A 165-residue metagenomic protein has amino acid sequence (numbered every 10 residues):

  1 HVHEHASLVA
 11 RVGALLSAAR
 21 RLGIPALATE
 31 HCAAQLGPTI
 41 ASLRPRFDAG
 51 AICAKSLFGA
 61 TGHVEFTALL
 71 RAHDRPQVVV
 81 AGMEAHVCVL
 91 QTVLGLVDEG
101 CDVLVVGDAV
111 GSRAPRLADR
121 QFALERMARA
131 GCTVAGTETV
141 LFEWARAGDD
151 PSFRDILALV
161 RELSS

Functional and structural regions predicted by a protein language model:
H1-L27: A short alpha/beta connector and helix-capping loop motif
L27-A28, V79: Short glycine-rich phosphate-binding loop at a beta-alpha junction
Q35-S165: Active-site-adjacent betaalpha module
